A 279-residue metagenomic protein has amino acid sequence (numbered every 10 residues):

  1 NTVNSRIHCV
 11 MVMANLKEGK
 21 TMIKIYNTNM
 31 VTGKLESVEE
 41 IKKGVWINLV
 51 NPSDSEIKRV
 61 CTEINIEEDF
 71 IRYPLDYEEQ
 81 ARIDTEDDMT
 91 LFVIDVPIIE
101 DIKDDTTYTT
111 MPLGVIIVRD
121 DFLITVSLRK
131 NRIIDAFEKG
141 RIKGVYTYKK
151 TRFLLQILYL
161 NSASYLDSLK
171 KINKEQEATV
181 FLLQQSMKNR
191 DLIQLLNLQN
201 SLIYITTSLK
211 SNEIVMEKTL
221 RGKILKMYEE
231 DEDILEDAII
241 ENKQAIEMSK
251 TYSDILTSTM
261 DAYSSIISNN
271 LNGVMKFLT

Functional and structural regions predicted by a protein language model:
V3-G222, K226-Y228, I234-I246, T257: Peripheral, non-transmembrane regulatory/ligand-interaction domains of membrane transport proteins
L220, S264-I267: Juxtamembrane transmembrane-helix termini
K250-S265: Two-component histidine phosphotransfer core
N270-T279: Bilayer-spanning, highly hydrophobic alpha-helical transmembrane segments
